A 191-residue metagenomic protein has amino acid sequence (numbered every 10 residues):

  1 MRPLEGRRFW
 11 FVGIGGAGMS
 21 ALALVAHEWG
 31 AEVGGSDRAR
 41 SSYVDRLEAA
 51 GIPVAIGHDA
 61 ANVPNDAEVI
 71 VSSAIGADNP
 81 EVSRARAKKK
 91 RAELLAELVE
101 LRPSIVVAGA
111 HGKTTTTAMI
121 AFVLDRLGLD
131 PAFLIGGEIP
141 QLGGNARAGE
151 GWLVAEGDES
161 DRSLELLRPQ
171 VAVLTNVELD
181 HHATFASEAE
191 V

Functional and structural regions predicted by a protein language model:
M1-L94: N-terminal leader/targeting and accessory segments in enzymes
N62, S73, A77-R86, K90-V191: Phosphate-binding loop of NTP-binding sites
